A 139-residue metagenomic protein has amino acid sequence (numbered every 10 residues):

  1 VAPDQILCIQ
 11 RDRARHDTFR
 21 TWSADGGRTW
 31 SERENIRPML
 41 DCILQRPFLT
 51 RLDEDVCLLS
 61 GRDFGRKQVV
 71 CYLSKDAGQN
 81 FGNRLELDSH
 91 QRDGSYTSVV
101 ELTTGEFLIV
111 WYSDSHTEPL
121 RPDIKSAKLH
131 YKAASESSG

Functional and structural regions predicted by a protein language model:
V1-G139: Asp-box/BNR beta-propeller blade signature and adjacent active/binding-site loops in extracellular glycan-interacting
